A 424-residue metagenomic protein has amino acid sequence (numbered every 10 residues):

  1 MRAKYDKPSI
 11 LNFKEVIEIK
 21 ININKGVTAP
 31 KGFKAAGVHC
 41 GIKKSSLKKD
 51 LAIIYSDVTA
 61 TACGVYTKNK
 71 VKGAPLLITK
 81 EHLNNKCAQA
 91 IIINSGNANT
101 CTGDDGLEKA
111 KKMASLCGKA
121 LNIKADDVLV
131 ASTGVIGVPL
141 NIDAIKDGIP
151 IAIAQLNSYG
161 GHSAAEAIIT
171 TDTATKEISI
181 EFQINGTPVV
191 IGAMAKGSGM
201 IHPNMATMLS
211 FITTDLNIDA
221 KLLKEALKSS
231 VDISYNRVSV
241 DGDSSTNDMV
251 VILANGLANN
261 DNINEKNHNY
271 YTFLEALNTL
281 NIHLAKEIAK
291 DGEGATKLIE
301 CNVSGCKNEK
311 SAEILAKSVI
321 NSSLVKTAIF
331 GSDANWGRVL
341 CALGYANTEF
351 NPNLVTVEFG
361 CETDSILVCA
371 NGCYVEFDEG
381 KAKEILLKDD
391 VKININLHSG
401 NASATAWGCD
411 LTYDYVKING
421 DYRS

Functional and structural regions predicted by a protein language model:
M1-E18: N-terminal amphipathic/basic-hydrophobic helices that include classical n-h-c signal peptides and signal-anchor
F13-N94, A98-K111, G118-S424: A structural signal for small-residue-enriched, beta-sheet-centric alpha/beta enzyme cores and oligomeric scaffold folds
